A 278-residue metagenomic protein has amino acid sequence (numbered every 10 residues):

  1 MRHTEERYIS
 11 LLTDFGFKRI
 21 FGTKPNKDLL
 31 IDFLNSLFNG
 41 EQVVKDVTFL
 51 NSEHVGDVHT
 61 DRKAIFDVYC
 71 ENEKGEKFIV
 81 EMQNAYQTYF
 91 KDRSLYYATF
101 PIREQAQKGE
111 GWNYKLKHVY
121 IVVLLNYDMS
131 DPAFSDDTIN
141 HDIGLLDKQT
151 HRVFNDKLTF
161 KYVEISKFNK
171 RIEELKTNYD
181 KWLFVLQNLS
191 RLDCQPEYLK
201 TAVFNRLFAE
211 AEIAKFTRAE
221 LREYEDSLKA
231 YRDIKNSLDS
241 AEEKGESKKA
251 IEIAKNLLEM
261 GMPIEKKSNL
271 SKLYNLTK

Functional and structural regions predicted by a protein language model:
M1-K161, N169-R171: Accessory alpha/beta interaction modules
R2-E6, F78-Q83, L183-K278: Short, charged alpha-helical interaction segments and adjacent helix-coil junctions
